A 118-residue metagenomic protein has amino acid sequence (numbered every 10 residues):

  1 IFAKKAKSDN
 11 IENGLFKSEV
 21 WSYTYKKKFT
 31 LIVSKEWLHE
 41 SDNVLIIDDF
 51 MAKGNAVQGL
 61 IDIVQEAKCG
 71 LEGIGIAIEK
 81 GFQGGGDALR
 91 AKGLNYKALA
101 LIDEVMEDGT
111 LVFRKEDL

Functional and structural regions predicted by a protein language model:
I1-V44, T110-D117: Short, glycine/charge-rich flexible loops or terminal/linker lids adjacent to PRPP-binding catalytic cores
A3, I47, G75-A77: Short hydrophobic segments within beta-strands
A6-K7, F50, K80: Short, flexible active-site-adjacent loop segments at beta-strand->alpha-helix junctions, enriched in small/polar
K26, A52, I76-I78: Residues that cap or flank secondary-structure elements
S34, I46-D48, K53: Thr-Gly-centered strand-to-loop micro-motif
G54, Q58: Glycine-rich SAM-binding Motif I of class I
G59-L118: PRPP-dependent phosphoribosyltransferase catalytic core
